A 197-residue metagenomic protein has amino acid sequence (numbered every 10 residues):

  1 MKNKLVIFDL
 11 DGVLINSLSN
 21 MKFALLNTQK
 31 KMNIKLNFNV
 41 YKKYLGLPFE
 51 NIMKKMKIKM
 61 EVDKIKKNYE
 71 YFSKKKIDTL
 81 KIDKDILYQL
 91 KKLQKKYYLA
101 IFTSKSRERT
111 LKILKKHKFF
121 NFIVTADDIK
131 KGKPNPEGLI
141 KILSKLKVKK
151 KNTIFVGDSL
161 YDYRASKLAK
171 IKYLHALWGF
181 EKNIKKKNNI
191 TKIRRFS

Functional and structural regions predicted by a protein language model:
M1-K2, L111-S197: Asp-based, Mg2+/Mn2+-dependent phosphohydrolase catalytic module
N3-L87, S106: N-terminal helical cap/lid subdomain that shapes the substrate entry/recognition surface in HAD-like hydrolases
I7, L14, L99, F155-V156: Conserved SAM-binding loop
K35, Y98-L99, K172: Residue-level detector of anion-binding/catalytic polar loops
L47, K95-K96, A126: Structured helix-beta-strand junction loops
K75-I101, L111-L114, P136: Short, acidic loop-to-helix structural element flanking the phosphoryl-transfer center in phosphate-processing enzymes
I101-T103, H175: Hydrophobic residues in well-ordered beta-strands that form the structural core
